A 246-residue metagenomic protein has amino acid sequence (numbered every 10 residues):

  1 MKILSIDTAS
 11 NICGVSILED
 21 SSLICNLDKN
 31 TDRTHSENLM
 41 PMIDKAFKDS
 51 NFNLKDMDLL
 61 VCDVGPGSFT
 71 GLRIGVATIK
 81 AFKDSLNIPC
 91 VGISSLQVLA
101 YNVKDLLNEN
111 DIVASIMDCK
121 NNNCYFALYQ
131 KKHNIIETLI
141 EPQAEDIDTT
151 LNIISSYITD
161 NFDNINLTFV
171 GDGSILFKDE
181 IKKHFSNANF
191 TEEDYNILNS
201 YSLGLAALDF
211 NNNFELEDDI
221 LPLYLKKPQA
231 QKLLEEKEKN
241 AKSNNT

Functional and structural regions predicted by a protein language model:
M1-V64: N-terminal beta-alpha supersecondary unit
T8-K29, K178, D194, N212-F214 (+2 more regions): Patatin-like phospholipase
S16, Y125-Y129, L223: Conserved hydrophobic/aromatic positions in well-ordered beta-strands
S22, P89-N196: Surface "functional belts" at beta-alpha junctions
S50-K55, D84-I93, N108-D111, E215: Phosphate-handling active-site elements
L59-S95: DPxDG-like acidic metal-binding loop motif
T191-T246: Acyltransferase
